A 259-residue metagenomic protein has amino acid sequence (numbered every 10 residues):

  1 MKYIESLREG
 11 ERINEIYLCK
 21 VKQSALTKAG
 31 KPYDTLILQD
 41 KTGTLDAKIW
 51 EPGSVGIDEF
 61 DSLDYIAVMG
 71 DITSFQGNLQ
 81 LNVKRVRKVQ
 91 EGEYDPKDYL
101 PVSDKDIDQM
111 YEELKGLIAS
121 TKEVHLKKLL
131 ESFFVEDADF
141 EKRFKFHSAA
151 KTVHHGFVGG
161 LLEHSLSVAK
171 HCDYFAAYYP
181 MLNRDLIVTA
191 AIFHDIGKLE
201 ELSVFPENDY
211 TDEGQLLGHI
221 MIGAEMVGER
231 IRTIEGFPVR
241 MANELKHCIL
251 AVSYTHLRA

Functional and structural regions predicted by a protein language model:
M1-I13: OB-fold nucleic-acid-binding modules
E11-L26: Structural detector for short beta-strands of small beta-barrel domains
K22-P32, G43-L45, P52-Y99: OB-fold single-stranded nucleic acid-binding module
T35-D40: Short, acidic/hydrophobic/Gly-rich beta-strand patch recurrent on exposed beta strands that often constitutes part
E93-G214, V239: Acidic/His-rich, divalent-metal-binding segments that scaffold phosphate/diphosphate chemistry
N208-V227: Divalent-cation-assisted or electrostatically stabilized phosphate/pyrophosphate-binding catalytic cores
R230-E244: Short helix/loop segments within enzyme catalytic domains that coordinate or immediately flank catalytic cofactors
T255-A259: Conserved small/polar residues in nucleotide/adenosyl-binding loops
